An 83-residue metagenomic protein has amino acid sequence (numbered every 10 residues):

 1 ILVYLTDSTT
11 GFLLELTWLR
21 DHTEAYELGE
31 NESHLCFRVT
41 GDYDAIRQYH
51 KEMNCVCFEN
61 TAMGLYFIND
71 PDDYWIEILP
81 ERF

Functional and structural regions predicted by a protein language model:
I1-L28, W75-E81: Conserved short beta-strand elements that form part of the metal-binding/catalytic scaffold of enzyme active sites
Y4, D44-F83: Vicinal oxygen chelate
T6, C36-T40: Short hydrophobic/aromatic beta-strand micro-patches that form the beta-sheet surface supporting nucleotide- or nucleic
G11, G41-A45: Short alpha-helical
L19-D21, G41, T61: Short beta->alpha connector loops
E30-L35: Eukaryotic phosphotyrosine signaling hubs
